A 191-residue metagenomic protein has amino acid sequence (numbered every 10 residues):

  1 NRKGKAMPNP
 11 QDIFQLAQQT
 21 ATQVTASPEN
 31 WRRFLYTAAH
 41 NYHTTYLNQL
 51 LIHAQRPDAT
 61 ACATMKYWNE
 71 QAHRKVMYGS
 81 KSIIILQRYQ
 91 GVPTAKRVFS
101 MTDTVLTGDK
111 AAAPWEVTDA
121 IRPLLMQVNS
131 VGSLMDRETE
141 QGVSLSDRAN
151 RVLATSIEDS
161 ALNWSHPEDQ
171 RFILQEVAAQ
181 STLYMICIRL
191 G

Functional and structural regions predicted by a protein language model:
N1-G191: N-terminal accessory/interface modules of nucleic-acid-binding and processing proteins
